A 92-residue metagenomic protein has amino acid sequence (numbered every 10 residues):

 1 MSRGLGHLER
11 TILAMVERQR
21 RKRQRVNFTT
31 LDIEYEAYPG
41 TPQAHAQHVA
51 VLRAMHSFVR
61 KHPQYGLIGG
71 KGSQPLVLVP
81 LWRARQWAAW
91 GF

Functional and structural regions predicted by a protein language model:
M1-H7, R85, W90: Long, low-complexity, charged/polar intrinsically disordered regions in eukaryotic proteins
R3-V26: Positively charged, polyanion-binding regions of nucleic-acid-associated proteins
H7, V26-F28, A46, A50: Alpha-helix N-cap and coil->helix boundary residues
K22-Y38: Short acidic, hydrophobic short linear motifs in intrinsically disordered regions
Y38-Q47: Short, basic interhelical loop/turn and adjoining N-cap of the next helix at nucleic-acid- or acidic-partner-contacting
A46-F92: Charged low-complexity interaction tracts in eukaryotic proteins
